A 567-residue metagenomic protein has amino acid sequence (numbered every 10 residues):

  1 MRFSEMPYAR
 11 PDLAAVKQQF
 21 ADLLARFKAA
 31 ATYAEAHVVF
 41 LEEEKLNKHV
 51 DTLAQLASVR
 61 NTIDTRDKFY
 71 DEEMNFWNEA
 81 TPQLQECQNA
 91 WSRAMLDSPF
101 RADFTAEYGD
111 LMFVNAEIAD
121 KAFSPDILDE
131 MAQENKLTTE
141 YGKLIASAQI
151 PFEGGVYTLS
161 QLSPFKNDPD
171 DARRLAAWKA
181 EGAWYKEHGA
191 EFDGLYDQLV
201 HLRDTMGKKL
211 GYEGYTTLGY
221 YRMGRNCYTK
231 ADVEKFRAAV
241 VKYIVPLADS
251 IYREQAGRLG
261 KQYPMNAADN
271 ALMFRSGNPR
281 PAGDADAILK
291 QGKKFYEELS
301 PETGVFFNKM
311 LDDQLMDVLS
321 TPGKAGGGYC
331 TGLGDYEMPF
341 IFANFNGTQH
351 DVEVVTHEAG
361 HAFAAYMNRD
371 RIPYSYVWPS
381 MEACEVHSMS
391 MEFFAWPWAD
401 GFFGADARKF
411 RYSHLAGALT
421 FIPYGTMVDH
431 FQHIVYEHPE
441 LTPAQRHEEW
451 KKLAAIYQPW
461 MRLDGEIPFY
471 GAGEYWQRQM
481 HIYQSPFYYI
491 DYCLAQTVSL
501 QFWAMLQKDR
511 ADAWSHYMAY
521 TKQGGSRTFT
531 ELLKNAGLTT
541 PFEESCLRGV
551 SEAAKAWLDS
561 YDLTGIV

Functional and structural regions predicted by a protein language model:
M1-N278, Q291, L563-V567: A well-structured
F113-E117, R225-C227, L319, V355 (+7 more regions): C-terminal, non-catalytic "cap/extension" segments appended to globular domains
V241-Y243, N368, P379-D406, H414-A416 (+2 more regions): Post-HExxH zinc-binding segment in Zn-dependent metallohydrolases
K261-Q291, A399, L415, L419-F421 (+1 more regions): Long, K/E/R/D-enriched contiguous segments that form extended
R280-A285, Y336-T356: Short pre-active-site segment immediately N-terminal to the catalytic Zn-binding motif
P281-G283, M316-M338: Catalytic zinc-binding patch centered on the HExxH motif and its immediate surroundings that defines zinc-dependent
F340-N344, R371-M381, F410-G417, V435-Y436 (+1 more regions): Short beta-alpha connecting loops at secondary-structure transitions that line or flank enzyme active sites
G360-Y374, F394: Catalytic Zn2+-binding segment of zinc metalloproteases
